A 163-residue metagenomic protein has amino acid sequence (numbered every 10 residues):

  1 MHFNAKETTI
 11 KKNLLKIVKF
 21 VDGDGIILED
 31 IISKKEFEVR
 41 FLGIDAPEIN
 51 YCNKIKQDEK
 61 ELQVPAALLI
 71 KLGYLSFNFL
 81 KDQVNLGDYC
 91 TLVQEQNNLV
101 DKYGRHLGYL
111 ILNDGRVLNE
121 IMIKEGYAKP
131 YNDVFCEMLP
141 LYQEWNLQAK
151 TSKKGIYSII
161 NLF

Functional and structural regions predicted by a protein language model:
M1-F163: Small beta-barrel nucleic-acid-binding modules, primarily SNase/OB-fold domains and secondarily Tudor-like barrels
